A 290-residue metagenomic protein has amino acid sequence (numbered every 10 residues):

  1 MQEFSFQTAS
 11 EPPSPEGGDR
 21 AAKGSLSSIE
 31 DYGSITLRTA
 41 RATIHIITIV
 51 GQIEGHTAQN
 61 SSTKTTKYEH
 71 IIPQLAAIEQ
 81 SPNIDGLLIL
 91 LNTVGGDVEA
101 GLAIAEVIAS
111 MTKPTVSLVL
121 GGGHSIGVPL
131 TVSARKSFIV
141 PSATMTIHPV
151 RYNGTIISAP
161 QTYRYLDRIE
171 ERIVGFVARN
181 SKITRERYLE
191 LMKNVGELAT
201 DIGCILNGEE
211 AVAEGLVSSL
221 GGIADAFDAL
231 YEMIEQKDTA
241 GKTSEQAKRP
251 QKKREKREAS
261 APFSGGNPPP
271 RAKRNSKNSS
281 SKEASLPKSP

Functional and structural regions predicted by a protein language model:
M1-L118, G122-I126, S133-H148, Y152-P290: N-terminal organellar transit peptides
